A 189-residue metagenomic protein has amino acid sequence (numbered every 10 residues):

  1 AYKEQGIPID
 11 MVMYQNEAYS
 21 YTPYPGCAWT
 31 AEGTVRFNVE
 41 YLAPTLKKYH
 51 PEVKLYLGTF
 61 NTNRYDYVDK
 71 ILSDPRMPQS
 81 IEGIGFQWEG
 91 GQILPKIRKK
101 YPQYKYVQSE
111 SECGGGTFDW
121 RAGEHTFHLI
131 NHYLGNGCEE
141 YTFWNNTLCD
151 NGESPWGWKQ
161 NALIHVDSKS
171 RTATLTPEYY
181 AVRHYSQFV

Functional and structural regions predicted by a protein language model:
K3-D10, A18-V189: Substrate-binding and catalytic surfaces of secreted/luminal carbohydrate-active proteins
M13: Ser/Thr-glycine-rich phosphate-binding loops at phosphate-binding pockets of nucleotides, nucleotide cofactors
